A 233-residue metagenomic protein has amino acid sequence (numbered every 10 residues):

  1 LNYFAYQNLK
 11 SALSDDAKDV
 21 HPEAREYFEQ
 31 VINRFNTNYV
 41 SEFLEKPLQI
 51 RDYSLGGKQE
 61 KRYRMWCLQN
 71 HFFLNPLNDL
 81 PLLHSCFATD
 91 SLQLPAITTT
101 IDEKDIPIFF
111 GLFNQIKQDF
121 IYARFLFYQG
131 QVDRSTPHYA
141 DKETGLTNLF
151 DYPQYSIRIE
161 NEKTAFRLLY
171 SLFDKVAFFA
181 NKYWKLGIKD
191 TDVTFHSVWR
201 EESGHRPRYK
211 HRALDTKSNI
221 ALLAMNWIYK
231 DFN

Functional and structural regions predicted by a protein language model:
L1-F35: Alpha-helical protein-protein interaction scaffolds
N2-Y6, K10, E29, F113 (+4 more regions): Hydrophobic core segments within long, regular secondary-structure runs in both alpha- and beta-rich folds
F4, E23, N114, E160 (+1 more regions): Residues within HEAT/ARM-like alpha-solenoid scaffolds
L9, L13-D16, Y39, F127-R134 (+2 more regions): A generic secondary-structure signal for well-formed alpha-helical elements
K10, R25, M65, A123-R124 (+1 more regions): Intrinsically disordered, low-complexity regions
D16, F35, Y39-E42, P47 (+1 more regions): Short, flexible helical or helix-coil boundary motifs
V40-E162: Charged alpha-helical initiation segments
T144-N233: Short non-catalytic regulatory patches outside canonical folded cores
